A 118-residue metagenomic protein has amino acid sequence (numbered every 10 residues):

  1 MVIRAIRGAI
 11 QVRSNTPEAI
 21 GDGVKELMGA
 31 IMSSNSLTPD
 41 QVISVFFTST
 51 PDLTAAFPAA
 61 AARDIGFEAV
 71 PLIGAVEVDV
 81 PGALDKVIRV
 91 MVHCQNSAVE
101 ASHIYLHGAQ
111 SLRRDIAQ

Functional and structural regions predicted by a protein language model:
M1-Q118: Terminal domain-initiation and capping elements
